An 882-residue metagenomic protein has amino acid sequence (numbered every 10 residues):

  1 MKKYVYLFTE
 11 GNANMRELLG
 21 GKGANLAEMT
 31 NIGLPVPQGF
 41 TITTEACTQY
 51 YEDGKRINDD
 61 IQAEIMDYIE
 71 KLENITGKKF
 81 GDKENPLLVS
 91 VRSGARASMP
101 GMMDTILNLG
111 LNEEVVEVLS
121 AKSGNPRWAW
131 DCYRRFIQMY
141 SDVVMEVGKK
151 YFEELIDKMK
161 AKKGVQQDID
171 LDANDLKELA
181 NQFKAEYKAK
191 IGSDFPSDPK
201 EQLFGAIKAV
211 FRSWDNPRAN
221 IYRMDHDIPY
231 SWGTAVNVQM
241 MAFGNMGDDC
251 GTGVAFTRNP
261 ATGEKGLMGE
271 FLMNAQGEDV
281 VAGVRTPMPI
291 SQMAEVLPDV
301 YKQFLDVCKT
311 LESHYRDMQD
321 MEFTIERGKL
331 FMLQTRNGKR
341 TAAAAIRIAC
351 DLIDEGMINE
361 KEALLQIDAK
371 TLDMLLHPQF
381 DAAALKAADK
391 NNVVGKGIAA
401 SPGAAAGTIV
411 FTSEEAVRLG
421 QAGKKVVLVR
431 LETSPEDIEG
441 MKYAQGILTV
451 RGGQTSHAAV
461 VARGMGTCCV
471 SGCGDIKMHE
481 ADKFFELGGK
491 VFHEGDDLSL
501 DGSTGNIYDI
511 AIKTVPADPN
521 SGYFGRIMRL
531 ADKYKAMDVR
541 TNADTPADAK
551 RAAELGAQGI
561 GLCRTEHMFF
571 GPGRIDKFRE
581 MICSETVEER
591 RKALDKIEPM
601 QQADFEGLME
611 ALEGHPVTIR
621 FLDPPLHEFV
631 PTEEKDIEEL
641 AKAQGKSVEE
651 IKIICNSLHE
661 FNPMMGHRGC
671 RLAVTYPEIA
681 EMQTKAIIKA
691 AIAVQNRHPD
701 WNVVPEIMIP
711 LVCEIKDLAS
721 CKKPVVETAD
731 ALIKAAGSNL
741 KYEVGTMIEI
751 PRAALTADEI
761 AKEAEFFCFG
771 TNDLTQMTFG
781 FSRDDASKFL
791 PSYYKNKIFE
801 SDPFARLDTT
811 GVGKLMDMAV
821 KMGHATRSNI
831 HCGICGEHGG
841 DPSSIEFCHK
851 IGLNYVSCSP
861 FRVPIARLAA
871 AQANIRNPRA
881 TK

Functional and structural regions predicted by a protein language model:
M1-N237, A384-L431, H479-E480, F484 (+13 more regions): N-terminal beta-alpha lobe that positions the nucleotide/phosphoryl donor in ATP/NTP-coupled carboxylate activation
I65-K83, K188-K200, I207, P217 (+4 more regions): Phosphate-interacting basic helix/loop segments used at nucleotide- and nucleic-acid interfaces
R92, P519-N520, R526-K882: Conserved alpha/beta-domain cores
N108, N237, D248-G283, M332-T335 (+1 more regions): Beta-strand scaffold of nucleotide-dependent catalytic cores
E117-F136, E146, Y151, M159 (+1 more regions): ATP-dependent carboxylate/phosphate-activation module, predominantly the ATP-grasp catalytic core and closely related
R218-A255, A405-A406, S413-E415, A422 (+3 more regions): Flexible, glycine/threonine-enriched loop-and-boundary segments that flank and lead into catalytic domains of large
R316-K339: Conserved metal-phosphate-binding beta-hairpin within the catalytic cores of diverse ATP-dependent phosphoryl-transfer
S413-K490: Conformationally flexible catalytic loops at phosphate/diphosphate-handling active centers
